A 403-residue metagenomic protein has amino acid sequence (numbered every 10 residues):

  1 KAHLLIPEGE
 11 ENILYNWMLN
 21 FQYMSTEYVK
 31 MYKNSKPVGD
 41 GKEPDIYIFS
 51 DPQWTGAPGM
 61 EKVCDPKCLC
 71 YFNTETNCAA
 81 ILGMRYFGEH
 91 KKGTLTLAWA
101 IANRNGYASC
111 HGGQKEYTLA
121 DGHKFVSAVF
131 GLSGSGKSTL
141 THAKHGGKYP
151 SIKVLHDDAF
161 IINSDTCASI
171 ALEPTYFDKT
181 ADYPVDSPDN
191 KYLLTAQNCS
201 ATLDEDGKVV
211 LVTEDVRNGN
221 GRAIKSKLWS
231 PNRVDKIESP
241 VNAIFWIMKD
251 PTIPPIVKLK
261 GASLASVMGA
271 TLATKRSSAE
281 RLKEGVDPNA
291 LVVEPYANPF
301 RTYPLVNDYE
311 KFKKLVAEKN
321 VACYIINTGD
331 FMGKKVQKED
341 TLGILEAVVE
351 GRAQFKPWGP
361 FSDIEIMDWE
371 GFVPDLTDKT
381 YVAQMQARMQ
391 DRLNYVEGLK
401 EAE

Functional and structural regions predicted by a protein language model:
K1-V126, P150, I161-E403: A noncatalytic interaction/capping subdomain that flanks phosphate/NTP-handling catalytic cores
L119-Y149: Glycine-rich phosphate-binding P-loop
D158: A cross-family detector of function-defining hotspots
